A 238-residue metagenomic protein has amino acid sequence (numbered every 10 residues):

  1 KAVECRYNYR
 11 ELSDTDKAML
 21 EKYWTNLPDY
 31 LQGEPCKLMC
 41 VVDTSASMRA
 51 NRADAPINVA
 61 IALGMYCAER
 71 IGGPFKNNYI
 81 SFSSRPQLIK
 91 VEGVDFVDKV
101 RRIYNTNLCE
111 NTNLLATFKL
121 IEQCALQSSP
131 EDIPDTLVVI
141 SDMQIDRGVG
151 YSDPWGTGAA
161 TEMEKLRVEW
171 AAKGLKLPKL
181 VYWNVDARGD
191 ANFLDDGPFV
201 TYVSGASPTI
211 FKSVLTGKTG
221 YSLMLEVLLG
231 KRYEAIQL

Functional and structural regions predicted by a protein language model:
K1-L238: Acidic, glycine-rich A-domain
